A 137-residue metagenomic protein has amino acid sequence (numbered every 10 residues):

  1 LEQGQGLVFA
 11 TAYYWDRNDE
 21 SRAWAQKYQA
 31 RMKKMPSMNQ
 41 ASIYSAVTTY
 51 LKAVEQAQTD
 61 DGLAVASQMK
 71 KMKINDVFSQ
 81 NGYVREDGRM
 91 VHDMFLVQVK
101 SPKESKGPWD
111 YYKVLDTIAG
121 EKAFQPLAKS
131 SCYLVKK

Functional and structural regions predicted by a protein language model:
L1-K137: Extracytosolic ligand-binding ectodomains
